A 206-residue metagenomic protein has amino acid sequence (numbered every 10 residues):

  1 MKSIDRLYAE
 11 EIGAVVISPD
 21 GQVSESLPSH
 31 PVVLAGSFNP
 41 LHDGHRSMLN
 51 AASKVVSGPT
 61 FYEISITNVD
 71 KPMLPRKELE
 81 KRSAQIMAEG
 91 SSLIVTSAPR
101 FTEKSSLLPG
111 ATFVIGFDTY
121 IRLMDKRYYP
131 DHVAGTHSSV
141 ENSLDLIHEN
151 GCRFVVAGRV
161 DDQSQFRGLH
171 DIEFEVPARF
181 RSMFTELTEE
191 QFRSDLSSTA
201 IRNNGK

Functional and structural regions predicted by a protein language model:
M1-K206: Nucleotidyltransferase catalytic core that binds NTPs
